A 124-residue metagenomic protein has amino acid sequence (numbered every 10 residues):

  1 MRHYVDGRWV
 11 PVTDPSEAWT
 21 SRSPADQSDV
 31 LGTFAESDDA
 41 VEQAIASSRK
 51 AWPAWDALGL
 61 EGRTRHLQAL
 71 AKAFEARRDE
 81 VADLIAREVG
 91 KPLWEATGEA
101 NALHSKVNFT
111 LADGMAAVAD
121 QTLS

Functional and structural regions predicted by a protein language model:
M1-R87, F109: Short, structured beta/alpha segment
V41, L67, A96, A100-L103: Hydrophobic packing residues in well-ordered alpha-helices of helical domains and bundles
D83-N101: Flexible, acidic loop-helix segments that line cofactor/substrate-binding pockets
E95-G98, N108-S124: Phosphate-binding beta-alpha-beta segment of Rossmann-like dinucleotide-binding domains, i.e., the NAD(P)
